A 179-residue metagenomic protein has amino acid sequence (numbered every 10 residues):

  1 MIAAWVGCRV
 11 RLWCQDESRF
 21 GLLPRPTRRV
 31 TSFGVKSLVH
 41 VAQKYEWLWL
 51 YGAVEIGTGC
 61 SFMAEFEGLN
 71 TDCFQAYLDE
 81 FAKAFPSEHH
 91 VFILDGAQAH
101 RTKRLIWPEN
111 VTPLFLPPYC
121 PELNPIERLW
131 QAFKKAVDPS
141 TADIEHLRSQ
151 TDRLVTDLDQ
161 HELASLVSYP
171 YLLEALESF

Functional and structural regions predicted by a protein language model:
M1-D79, A175-F179: Extended, low-complexity cationic-aromatic segments
C8-L12, E127-F179: C-terminal anion-handling pockets and recognition modules
R9-V10, S87-H89: A general structural motif
W13-Q15, V91-L94, L114-F115: Short beta-strand segments
G21-L23, H100-T102, L123-P125: Short catalytic/ligand-binding loop motif for oxyanion handling, primarily in non-cytosolic enzymes, centered on
K36-Q43, E109-R128: RNase H-like polynucleotidyl transferase catalytic core
E88-H100, N124: Acidic/histidine-rich, metal-coordinating catalytic segments
T102-E109: Short, aromatic/basic amphipathic alpha-helical patches
